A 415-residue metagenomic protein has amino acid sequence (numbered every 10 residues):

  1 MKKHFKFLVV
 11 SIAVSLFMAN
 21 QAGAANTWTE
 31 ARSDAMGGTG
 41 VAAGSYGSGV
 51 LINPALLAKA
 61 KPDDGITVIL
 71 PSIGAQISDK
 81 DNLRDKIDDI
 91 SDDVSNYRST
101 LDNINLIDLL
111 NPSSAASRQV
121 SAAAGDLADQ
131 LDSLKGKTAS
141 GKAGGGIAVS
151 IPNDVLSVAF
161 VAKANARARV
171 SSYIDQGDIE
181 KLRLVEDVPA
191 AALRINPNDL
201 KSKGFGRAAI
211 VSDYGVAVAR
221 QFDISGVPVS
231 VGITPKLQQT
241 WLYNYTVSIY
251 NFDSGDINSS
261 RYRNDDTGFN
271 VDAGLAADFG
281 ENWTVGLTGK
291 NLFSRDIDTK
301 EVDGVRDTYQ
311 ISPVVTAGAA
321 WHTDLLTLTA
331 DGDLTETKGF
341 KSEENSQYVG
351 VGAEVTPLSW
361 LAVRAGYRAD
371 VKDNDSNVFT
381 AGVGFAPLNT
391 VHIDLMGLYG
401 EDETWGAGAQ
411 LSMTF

Functional and structural regions predicted by a protein language model:
M1-G23: Gram-negative bacterial Sec-dependent N-terminal signal peptides
A25-F415: Subset of outer-membrane beta-barrel
